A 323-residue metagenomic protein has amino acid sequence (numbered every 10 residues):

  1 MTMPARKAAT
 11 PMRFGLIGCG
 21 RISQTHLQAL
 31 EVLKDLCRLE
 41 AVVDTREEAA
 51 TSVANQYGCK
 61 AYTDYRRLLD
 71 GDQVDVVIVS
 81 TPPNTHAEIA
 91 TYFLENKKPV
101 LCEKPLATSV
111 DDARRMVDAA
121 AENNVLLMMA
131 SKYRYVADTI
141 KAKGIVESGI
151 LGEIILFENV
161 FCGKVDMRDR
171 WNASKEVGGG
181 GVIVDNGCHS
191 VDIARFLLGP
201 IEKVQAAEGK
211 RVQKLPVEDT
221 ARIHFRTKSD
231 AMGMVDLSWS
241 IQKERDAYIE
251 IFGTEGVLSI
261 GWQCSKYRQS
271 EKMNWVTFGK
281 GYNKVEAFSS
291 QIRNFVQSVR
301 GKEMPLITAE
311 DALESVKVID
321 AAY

Functional and structural regions predicted by a protein language model:
M1-P11, V76-V79, K228, Q297-Y323: C-terminal helix-rich "cap/oligomerization" subdomain common to oxidoreductases
M1-Y57: N-terminal Rossmann-like dinucleotide-binding module
M3-P4, D192-S265, S289-K302, D320: Contiguous beta-strand/loop segments that form the cofactor/metal-binding neighborhood of enzyme cores
H26, C59-A119: Beta-loop-alpha module in the N-terminal Rossmann-like domain of NAD(P)-dependent dehydrogenases, especially those
T45, K280-R293, I307: Active-site loop of classical SDR/Rossmann-like NAD(P)-dependent oxidoreductases, centered on the catalytic Tyr-X3-Lys
T63, V79, L101-C102, T108 (+4 more regions): Hydrophobic residues in well-ordered beta-strands that form the structural core
L126, Y133-K214: Predominantly a Rossmann-like dinucleotide-binding segment in NAD(P)-dependent oxidoreductases
